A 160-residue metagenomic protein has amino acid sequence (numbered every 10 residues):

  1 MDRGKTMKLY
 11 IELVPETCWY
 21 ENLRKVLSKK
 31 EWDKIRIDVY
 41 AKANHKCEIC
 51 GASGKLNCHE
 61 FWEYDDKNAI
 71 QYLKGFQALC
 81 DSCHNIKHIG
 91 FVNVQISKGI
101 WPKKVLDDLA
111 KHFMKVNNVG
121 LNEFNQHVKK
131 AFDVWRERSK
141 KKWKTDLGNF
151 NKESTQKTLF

Functional and structural regions predicted by a protein language model:
M1-I35, A52-G54, G99-F160: A boundary/linker detector
L13, N44-H45: Hydrophobic alpha-helical segments, principally membrane-spanning helices and signal/leader peptides
R36, Y40, K46-A78, K87-K98: Histidine-centered nuclease catalytic patch
D81-C83: DNA major-groove recognition helix of helix-turn-helix/homeodomain DNA-binding modules
